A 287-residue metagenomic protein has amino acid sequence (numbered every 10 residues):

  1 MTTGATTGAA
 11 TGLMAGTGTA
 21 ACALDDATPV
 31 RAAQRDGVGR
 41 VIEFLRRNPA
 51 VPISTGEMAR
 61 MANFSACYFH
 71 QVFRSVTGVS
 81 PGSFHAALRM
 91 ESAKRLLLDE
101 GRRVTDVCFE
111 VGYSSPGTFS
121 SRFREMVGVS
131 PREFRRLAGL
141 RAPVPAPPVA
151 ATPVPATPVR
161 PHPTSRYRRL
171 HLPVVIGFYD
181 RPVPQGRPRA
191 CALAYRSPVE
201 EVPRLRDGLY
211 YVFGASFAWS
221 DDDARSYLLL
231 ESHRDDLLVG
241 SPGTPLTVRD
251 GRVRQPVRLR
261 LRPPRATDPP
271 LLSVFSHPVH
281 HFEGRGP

Functional and structural regions predicted by a protein language model:
T2-T7, G12-R40, V79-S80: Short, Lys/Arg-enriched, Trp-marked, Pro/Gly-tolerant hinge/linker segments that flank
C22-A27, P52-H85, F109-F134: Basic/polar phosphate-binding segments, predominantly the helix-turn-helix DNA-binding elements of transcriptional
E43-R47, P52, V76-V111, A138-T152: Terminal helix-turn-helix DNA-binding modules in bacterial transcription factors
A156-S165, I176, L259: A short, amphipathic beta-strand motif
S165-Q185: Short, ordered, surface-exposed loop/turn motifs in non-cytosolic proteins
S197-R204: Short, surface-exposed beta-strand/beta-hairpin micro-motifs centered on an aromatic residue
D207-S220: A short, solvent-exposed beta-strand micro-motif common in secreted/extracellular proteins
W219-R265: Structured interaction patches on ligand/partner-binding surfaces of diverse proteins
